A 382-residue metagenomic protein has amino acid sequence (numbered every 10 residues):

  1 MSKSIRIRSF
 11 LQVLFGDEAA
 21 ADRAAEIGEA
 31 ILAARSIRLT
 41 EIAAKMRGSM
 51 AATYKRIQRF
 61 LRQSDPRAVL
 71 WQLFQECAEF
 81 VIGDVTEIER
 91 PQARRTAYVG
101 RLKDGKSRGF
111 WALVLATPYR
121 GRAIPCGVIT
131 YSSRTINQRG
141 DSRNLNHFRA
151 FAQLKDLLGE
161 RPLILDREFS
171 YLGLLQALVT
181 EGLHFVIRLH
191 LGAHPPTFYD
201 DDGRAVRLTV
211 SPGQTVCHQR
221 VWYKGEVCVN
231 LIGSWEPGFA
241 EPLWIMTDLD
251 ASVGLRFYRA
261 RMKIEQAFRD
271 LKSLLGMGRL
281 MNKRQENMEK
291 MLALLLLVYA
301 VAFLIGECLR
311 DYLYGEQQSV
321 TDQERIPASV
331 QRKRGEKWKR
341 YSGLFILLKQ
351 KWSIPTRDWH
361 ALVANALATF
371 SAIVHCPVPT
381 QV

Functional and structural regions predicted by a protein language model:
M1-R38, K45, L61-S64, E76-E79 (+2 more regions): Single, function-defining residue in the core of a domain
M50-A51, V179: Long, intrinsically disordered, low-complexity Ser/Thr/Pro-rich regulatory/activation regions of nuclear proteins
A51-R120: Active-site-proximal, Lys/Arg-enriched surface segment that forms a nucleic-acid-binding/basic interface patch
